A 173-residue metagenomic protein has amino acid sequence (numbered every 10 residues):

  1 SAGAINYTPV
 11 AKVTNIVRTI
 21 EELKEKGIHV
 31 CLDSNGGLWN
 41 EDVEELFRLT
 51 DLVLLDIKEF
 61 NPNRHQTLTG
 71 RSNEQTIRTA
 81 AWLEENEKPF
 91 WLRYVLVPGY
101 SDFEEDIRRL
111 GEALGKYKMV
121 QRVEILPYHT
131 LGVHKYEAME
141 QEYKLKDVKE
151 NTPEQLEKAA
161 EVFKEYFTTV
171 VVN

Functional and structural regions predicted by a protein language model:
A2-L131, E137: Conserved AdoMet/S-adenosylmethionine-binding subsite of the radical SAM
E112, Q121, E137-V162: A structural motif corresponding to the C-terminal lobe/cap of the Radical SAM core domain
E165, T169-N173: Radical SAM enzyme core and accessory elements
